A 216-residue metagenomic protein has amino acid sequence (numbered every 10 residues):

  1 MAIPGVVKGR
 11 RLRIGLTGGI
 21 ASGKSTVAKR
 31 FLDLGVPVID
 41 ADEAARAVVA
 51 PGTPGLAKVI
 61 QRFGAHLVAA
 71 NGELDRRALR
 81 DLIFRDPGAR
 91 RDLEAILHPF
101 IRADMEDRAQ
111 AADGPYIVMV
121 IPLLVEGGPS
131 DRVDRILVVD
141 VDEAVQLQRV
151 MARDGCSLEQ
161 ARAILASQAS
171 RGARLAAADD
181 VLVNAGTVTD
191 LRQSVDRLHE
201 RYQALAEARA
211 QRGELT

Functional and structural regions predicted by a protein language model:
M1-L74, D196, E200-T216: Glycine-rich phosphate-binding loop of ATP-dependent small-molecule kinases
G23, D42, L93, V118 (+3 more regions): Residue-level signal for inorganic ion chemistry
E43-R46, D142-A144, A163-A166, V188: Short, acidic/turn-prone active-site loops that include or flank metal/cofactor- and phosphate-binding residues
E43-Y116: ATP-dependent small-molecule kinase phosphotransfer cores that center on conserved nucleotide phosphate-binding segments
L56-I60, E143-Q148, L158, R162: An amphipathic alpha-helix signature
R102-A111, Y116-A152: ATP-dependent NMP and nucleoside kinases share a basic, alpha-helical "lid"
D104-M105, D113, D131-R132, A152 (+2 more regions): Small-molecule kinase domains that catalyze NTP-dependent phosphoryl transfer to phosphate-bearing small molecules
